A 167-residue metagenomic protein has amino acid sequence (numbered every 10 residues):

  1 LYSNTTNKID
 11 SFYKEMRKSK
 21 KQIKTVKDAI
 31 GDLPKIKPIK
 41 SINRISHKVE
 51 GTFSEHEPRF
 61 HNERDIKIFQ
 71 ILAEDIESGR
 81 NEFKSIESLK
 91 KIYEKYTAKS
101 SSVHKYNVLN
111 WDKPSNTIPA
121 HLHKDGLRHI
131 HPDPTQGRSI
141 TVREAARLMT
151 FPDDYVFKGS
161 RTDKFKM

Functional and structural regions predicted by a protein language model:
L1-R44: Flexible, glycine-/basic-rich loop-and-beta segments that form/coincide with the SAM-dependent methyltransferase
R44-M167: C-terminal target-recognition/interaction regions appended to catalytic cores
